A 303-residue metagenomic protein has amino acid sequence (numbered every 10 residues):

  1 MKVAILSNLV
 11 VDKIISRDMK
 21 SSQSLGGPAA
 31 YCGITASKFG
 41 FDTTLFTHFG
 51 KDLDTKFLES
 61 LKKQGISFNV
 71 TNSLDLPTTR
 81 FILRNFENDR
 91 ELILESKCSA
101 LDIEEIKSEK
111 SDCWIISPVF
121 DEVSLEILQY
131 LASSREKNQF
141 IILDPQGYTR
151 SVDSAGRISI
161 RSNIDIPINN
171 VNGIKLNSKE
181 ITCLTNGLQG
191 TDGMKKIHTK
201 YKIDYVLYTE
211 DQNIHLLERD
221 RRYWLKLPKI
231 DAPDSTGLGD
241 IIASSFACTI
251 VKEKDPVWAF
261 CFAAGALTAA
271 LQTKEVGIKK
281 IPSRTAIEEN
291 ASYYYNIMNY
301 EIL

Functional and structural regions predicted by a protein language model:
M1-A4: Extreme N-terminal starter segment of soluble prokaryotic enzymes
S7-L9, P28, I241: Active-site metal-binding loops of divalent metal-dependent hydrolases
V11-Q23, K38-P118, E122, I127-F140 (+2 more regions): Conserved N-terminal subdomain of the carbohydrate kinase-like
G33-D42, T249-K252: Alpha-helix C-terminal capping segments
A36, N177, G239: Short, conserved phosphate/pyrophosphate- and ester-handling motifs at nucleotide-, phospho-/glycolipid
L45-H48, I142-P145, I174-S178: Short internal beta-strands
T149-W224: Conserved phosphate/ATP/ADP-binding segment of small-molecule kinases
P228-Y300: Conserved post-catalytic alpha-helical subdomain immediately downstream of the catalytic base and nucleotide-binding
